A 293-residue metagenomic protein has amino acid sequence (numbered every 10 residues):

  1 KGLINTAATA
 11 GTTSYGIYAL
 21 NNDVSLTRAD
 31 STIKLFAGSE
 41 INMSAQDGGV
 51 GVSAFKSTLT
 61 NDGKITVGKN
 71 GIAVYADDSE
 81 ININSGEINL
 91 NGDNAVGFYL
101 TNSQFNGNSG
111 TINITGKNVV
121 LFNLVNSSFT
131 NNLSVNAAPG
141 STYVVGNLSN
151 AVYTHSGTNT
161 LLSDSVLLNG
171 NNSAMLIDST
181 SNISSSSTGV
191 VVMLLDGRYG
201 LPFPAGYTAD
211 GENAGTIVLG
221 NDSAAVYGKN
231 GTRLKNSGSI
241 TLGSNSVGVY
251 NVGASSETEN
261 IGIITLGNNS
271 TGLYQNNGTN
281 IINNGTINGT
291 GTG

Functional and structural regions predicted by a protein language model:
K1-Y15, L26-G48, T58-N70, I81-N94 (+8 more regions): Beta-strand-rich solenoid/repeat architectures in extracellular/passenger domains of polysaccharide-targeting enzymes
S53, V74, N123-L124, V152-T154 (+4 more regions): Short beta-strand segments and strand-loop junctions that repeat across beta-rich extracellular domains
F98, L121-F122, V144-G146, V249: Short linear loop/turn motifs
Y199-L201: Charged, low-complexity amphipathic helices and coil/IDR segments
